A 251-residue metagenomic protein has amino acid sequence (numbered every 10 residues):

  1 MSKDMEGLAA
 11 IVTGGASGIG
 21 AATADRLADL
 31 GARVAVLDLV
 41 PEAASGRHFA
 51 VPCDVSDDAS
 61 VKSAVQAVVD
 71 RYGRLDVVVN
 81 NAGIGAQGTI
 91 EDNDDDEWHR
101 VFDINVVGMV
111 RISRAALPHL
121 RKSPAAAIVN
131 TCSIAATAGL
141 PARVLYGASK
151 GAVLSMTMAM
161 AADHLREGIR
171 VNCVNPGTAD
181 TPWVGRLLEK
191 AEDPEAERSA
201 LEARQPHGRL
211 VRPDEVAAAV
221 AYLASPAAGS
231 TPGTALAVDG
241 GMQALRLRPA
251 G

Functional and structural regions predicted by a protein language model:
S2, E6, A138, P232-G251: Short C-terminal tail/terminal secondary-structure segment of NAD(P)H-dependent dehydrogenase/reductase domains
V79, L165, R170, T231-G233: Short, small/polar-rich loop/turn modules that mediate ligand/substrate recognition or access, typified
T89-I90, D94-F102, L201: Substrate-binding pocket helix/loop in short-chain dehydrogenase/reductase
S113, S149: Active-site helix of classical SDR
P118, A162-R166: Alpha-helical segment proximal to the catalytic Tyr-Lys
S133: Residue(s) in the substrate-gating loop at a strand-loop-helix junction that position the organic substrate next
C173, T181, E195-T231, V238-G240: C-terminal helical subdomain
